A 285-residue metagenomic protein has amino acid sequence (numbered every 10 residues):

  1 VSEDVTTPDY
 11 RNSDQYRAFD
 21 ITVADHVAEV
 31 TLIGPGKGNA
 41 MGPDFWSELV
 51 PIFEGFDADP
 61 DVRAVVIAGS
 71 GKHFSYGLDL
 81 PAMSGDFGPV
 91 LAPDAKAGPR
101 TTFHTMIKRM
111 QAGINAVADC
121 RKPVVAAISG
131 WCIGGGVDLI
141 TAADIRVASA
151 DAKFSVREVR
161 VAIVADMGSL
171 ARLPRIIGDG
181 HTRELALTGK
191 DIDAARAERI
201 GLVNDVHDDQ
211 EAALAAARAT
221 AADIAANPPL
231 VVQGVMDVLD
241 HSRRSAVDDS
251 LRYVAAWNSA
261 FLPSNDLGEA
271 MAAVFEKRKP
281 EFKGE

Functional and structural regions predicted by a protein language model:
V1-S70: Conserved CoA-thioester-binding segment of acyl-CoA-metabolizing enzymes
K37, G69-G113, A246: Glycine- (often His-adjacent) and acidic-residue-rich active-site loop that binds/positions the CoA thioester
G113-D119, A127, I133-L187, I200 (+2 more regions): CoA-thioester-processing core
V147-A152, V203-R252, E281-E285: C-terminal long alpha-helix characteristic of the crotonase
G189-R196: Acidic, divalent-metal-coordinating active-site segment for phosphoryl/phosphodiester hydrolysis, typified by short
